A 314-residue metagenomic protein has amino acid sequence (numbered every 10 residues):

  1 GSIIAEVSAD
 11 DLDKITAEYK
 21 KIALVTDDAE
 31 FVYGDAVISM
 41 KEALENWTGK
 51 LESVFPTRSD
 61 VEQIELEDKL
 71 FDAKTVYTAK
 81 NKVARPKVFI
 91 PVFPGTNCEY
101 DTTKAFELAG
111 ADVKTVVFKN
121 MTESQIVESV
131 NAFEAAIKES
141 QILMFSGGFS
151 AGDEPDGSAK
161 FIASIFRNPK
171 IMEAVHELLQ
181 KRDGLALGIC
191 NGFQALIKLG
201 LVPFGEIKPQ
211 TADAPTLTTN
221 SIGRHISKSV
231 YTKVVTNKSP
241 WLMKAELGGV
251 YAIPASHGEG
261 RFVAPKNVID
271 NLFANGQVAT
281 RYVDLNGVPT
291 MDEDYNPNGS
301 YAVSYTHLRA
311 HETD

Functional and structural regions predicted by a protein language model:
G1-S2, S8-K87, G95, K104: Intein/HINT protein-splicing elements and their conserved insertion hotspots or analogous self-processing inserts
I3-E6, K21, V32, K87-V92 (+7 more regions): Structured core elements
L12-D35, K114-N120, A214-G223, R281: Beta-strand->loop->alpha-helix junctions that form or flank phosphate-binding loops in nucleotide-handling enzymes
S59-E123, S129-A132, A136-Q141, F145: Non-catalytic terminal/interface segments that mediate subunit docking, oligomerization, and allosteric communication
A105-L108, V113-L187, Q194-E206, T211-A212: Flexible gly/pro-rich beta->alpha loop and the following alpha-helix that scaffold active-site loops
I197-G248: A conserved active-site-flanking secondary-structure segment within enzyme catalytic domains
G249-G287: Acidic, glycine-rich loop-and-strand cores that form catalytic or ligand-binding grooves in diverse globular domains
T306-T313: Conserved small/polar residues in nucleotide/adenosyl-binding loops
